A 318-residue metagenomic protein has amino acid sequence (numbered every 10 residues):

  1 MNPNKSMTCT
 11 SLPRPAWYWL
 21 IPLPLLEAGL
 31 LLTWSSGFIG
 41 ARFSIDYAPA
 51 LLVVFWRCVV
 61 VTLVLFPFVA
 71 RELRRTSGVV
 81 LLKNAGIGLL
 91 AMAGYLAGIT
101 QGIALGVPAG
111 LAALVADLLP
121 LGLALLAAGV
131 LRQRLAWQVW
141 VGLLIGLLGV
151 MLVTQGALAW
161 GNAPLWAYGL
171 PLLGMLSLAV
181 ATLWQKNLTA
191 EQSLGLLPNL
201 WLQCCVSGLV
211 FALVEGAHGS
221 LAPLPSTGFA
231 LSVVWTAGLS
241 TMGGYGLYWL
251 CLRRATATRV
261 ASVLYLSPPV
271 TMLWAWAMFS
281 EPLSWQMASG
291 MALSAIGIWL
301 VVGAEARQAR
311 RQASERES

Functional and structural regions predicted by a protein language model:
N2-F55, W160-N187, L209-V210, R311-S318: Glycine-/small-residue-enriched transmembrane alpha-helix faces in small-molecule transporters and effluxers
C9-W17, L25, W56-V59, F229 (+1 more regions): C-terminal-most transmembrane helix of multi-pass membrane proteins
W19-P24, D46-L51, F55, T76-L82 (+3 more regions): Juxtamembrane helix-entry segments on the extracytoplasmic side of multipass membrane proteins
T33, G37-F38, F66-A116, L152 (+1 more regions): Specific transmembrane alpha-helical segments of multi-pass solute transporters/efflux pumps, especially DMT/EamA
L52-L63, A91, T100-R134, V139 (+1 more regions): Specific alpha-helical transmembrane segments that line the substrate/conduction pathway and gating interfaces
V54-W56, A112-L118, W184-G208, G238-A277: Helix-helix packing/entry segments at the starts of transmembrane helices
L65, I87, L126, L135-A157 (+5 more regions): Hydrophobic transmembrane alpha-helices of multi-pass small-molecule transport proteins
L65, L123-L125, G129, L143 (+3 more regions): Transmembrane alpha-helical segments that form core, pore/gating elements of small-molecule transporters/exporters
